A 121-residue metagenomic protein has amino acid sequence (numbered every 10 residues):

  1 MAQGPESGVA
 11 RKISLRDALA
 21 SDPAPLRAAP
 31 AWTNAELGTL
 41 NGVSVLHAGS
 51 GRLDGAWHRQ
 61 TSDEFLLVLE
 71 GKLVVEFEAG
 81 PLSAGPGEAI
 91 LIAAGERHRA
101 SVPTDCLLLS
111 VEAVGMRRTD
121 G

Functional and structural regions predicted by a protein language model:
M1-G49: A short, N-terminal "cap"/entry segment at the start of jelly-roll beta-barrel domains of the cupin/DSBH fold
A28-A29, A56-H58: Short loop/turn motifs at secondary-structure junctions and domain boundaries
L40-N41, E76-G80, P103: Short strand-coil-strand connectors
S50-G51, R59-E76: Short, conserved beta-strand element in jelly-roll/cupin
F65, K72-V74, P81, R97 (+1 more regions): Structural motif
L69-E70, G85-P86, T104: A cytosolic small-molecule/anion-sensing beta-strand core signal
A79-G95: Short acidic-glycine-tyrosine-enriched beta hairpin
A94-D120: Ligand-binding loop in jelly-roll beta-barrel domains
